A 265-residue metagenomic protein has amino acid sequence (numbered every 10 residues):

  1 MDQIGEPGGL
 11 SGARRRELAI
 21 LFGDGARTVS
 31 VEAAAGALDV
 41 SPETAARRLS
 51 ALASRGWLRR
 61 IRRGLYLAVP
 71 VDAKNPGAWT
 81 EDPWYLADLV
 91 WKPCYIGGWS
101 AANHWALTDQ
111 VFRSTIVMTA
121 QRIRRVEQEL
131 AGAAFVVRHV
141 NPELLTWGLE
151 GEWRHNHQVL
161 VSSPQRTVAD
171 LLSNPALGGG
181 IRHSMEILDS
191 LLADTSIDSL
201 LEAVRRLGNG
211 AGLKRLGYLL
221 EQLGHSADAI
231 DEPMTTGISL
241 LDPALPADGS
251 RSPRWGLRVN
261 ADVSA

Functional and structural regions predicted by a protein language model:
D2-P93, L192-K214: Short beta-edge/loop segments at beta->alpha junctions of small alpha/beta modules that act as binding/recognition
A13-L18, A51-A53, L65-D72, A133-H139 (+3 more regions): Short, functional N-terminal and low-complexity linear motifs
G25, K92, N103-A106, G148 (+2 more regions): Glycine-centered secondary-structure boundary/capping sites
V31, R47-R55, R60-A73, G77-L144 (+2 more regions): Short gly/ser-rich loop at a beta-strand->alpha-helix junction or flexible surface loop bordering the NTP-binding
A34, A101, V168: A residue-level signal for conserved active-site and pocket-lining positions in enzyme catalytic cores
L149-A265: Hydrophobic alpha-helical interaction segments
